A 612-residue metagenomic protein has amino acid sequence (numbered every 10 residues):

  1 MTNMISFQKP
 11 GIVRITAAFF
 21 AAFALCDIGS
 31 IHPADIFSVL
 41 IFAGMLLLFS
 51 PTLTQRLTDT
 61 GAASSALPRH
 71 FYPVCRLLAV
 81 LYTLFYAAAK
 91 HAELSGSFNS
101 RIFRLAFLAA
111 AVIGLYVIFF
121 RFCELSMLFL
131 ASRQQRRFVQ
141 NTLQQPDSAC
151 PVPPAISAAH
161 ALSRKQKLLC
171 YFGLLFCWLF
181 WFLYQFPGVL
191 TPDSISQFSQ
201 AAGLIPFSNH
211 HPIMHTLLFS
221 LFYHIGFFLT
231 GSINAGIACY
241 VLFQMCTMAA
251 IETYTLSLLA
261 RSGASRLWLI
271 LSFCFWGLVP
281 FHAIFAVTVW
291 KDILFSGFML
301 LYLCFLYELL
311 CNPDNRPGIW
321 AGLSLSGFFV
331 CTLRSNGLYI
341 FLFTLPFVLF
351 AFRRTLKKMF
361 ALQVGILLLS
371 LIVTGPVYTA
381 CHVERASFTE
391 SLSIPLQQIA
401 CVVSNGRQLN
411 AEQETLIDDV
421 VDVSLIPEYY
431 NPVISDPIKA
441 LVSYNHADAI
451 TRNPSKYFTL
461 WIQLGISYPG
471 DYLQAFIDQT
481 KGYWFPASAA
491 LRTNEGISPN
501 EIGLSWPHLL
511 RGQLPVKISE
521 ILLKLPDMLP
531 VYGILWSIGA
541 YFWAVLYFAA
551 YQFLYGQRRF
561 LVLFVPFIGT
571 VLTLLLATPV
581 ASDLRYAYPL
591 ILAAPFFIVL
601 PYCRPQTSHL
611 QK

Functional and structural regions predicted by a protein language model:
A21-A43, A235-C239, D478-F564: Membrane-interface anchor segments at the N-terminal boundary of transmembrane helices in multi-pass membrane enzymes
V117, C239-G263, L301: Transmembrane-helix motifs of polytopic, lipid-linked glycan transferases
Q185-Q197, P206-F222, T230-A235: Extracytoplasmic catalytic/substrate-binding loops of multi-pass membrane glycan-assembly enzymes
P192, I284-L294, L333: Short acidic/glycine- and proline-prone juxtamembrane loop motifs at membrane-interface regions of multi-pass membrane
A202, F295-N312, G327, T344 (+1 more regions): Specific aromatic-rich, kink-prone transmembrane helix
I213-L217, F228-T253: Loop-to-helix entry region of an early transmembrane alpha helix in multi-pass inner-membrane enzymes
I319-R334, L345-P346, I366-S370: Membrane-interface alpha helices of multi-pass inner-membrane proteins
H382-L510: Membrane-proximal stem/loop segments at transmembrane-domain junctions that anchor or position
